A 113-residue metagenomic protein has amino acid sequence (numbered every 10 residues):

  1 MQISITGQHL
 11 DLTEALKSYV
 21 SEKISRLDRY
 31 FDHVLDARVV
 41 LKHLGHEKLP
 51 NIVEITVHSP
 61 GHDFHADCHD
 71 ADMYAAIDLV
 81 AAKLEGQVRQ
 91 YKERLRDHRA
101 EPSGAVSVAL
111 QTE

Functional and structural regions predicted by a protein language model:
M1-E113: N-terminal, polar/charged subdomain of small-to-medium soluble alpha/beta proteins
